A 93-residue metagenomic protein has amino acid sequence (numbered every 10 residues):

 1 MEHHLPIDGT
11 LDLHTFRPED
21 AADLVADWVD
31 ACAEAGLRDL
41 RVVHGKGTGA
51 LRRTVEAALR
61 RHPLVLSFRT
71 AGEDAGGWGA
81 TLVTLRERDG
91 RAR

Functional and structural regions predicted by a protein language model:
M1-R93: Long, charged, low-complexity intrinsically disordered regions
